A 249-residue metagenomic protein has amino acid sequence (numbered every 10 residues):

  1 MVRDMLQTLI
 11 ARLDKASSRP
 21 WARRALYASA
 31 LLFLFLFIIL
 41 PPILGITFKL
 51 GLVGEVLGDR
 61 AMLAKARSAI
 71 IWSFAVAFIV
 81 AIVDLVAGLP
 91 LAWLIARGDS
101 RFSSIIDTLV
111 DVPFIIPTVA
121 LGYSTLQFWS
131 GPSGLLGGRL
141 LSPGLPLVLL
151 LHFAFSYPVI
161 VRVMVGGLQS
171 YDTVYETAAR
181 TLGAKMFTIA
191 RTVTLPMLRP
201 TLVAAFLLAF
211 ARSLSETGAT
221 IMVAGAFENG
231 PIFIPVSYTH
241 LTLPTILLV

Functional and structural regions predicted by a protein language model:
D4-L6, S17-G54, M62-Q169, M197-G218 (+2 more regions): Membrane-water interface segments at the C-terminal ends of transmembrane alpha-helices in multi-pass inner-membrane
I10-A11: Membrane-interfacial, low-structure loops and terminal tails that flank and connect transmembrane helices in multi-pass
V56-G58, G137, P231-F233: Short juxtamembrane loops and helix-capping segments at transmembrane helix boundaries of multi-pass membrane proteins
G98, Y171, T177-L198: Short helix-to-coil transition segments within interhelical loops that connect adjacent transmembrane helices
S104-T108, G166, T173, T177-T181 (+2 more regions): Short amphipathic alpha-helical coupling elements at transmembrane boundaries
A179, T239-T245: Conserved small/polar residues in nucleotide/adenosyl-binding loops
A184-I189, F227-E228, V249: Gly/Pro- and small hydrophobic-enriched strand-loop and loop-to-helix capping segments that sit at the rims
A226-Y238: Short hydrophobic, aromatic-rich alpha-helical segments embedded in or entering the lipid bilayer of multi-pass
